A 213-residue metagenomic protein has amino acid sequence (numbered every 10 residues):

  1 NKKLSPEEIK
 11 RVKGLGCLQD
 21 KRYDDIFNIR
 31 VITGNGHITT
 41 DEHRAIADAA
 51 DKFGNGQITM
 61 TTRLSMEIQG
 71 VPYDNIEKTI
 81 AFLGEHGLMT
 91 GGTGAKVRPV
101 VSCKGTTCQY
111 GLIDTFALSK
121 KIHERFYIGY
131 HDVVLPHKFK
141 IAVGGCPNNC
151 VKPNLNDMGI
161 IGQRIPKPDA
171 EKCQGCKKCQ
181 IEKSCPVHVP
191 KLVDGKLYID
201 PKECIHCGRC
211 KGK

Functional and structural regions predicted by a protein language model:
N1-D24: Intrinsically disordered, low-complexity polar/charged tails and linkers
K3-L4, F27-K167, K172-G175: Small-residue-enriched alpha-helical segments and adjacent helix-cap loops that form tight helix-helix packing
G14-C17, F53-N55, C185-L192: Short small/polar-residue motifs
C17, C108, C150, C176-C179 (+1 more regions): Generic recognition of cysteine residues
R22-R30, L192: Gly-rich Lys/Arg/Thr-decorated short loops/hinges at beta-loop-alpha junctions or inter-strand turns that position
L64-V71, K196-C204: A generic structural motif
K178-L197, I205-K213: Iron-sulfur cluster-binding cysteine motifs and their immediate structural context in ferredoxin-like electron-transfer
